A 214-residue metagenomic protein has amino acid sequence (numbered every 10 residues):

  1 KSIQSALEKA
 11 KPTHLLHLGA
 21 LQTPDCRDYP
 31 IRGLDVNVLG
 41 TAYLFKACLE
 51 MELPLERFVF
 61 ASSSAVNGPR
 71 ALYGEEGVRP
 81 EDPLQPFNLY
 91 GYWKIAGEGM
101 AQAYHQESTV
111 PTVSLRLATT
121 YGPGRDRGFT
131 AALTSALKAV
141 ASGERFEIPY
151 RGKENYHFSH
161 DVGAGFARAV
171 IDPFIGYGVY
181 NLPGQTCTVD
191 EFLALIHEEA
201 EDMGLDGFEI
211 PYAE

Functional and structural regions predicted by a protein language model:
S2-V36: NAD(P)H-binding glycine-rich loop region in Rossmannoid oxidoreductase-like domains and their noncatalytic homologs
H17, A42-L89: Conserved Rossmann-fold NAD(P)-dependent oxidoreductase catalytic core, especially the SDR/UDP-sugar
C26-R27, P83, T112-P123, S135-H157 (+1 more regions): A conserved pocket-lining segment of Rossmann-fold NAD(P)-dependent short-chain dehydrogenase/reductase
R57, S62-S63, E98-P123: Conserved beta-loop-beta element that borders a ligand/cofactor-binding pocket
N67-G68, N88-L89, V113-A131: Flexible, glycine-rich beta-alpha linker
L89, W93-A96: Active-site helix of classical SDR
I95, S108, Y121-T134, E144 (+2 more regions): Glycine/proline-rich active-site loop of Rossmann-fold NAD(P)-dependent oxidoreductases
E144, I148-G152, Y156-E214: C-terminal substrate-binding subdomain of Rossmann-fold SDR/epimerase-dehydratase oxidoreductases
